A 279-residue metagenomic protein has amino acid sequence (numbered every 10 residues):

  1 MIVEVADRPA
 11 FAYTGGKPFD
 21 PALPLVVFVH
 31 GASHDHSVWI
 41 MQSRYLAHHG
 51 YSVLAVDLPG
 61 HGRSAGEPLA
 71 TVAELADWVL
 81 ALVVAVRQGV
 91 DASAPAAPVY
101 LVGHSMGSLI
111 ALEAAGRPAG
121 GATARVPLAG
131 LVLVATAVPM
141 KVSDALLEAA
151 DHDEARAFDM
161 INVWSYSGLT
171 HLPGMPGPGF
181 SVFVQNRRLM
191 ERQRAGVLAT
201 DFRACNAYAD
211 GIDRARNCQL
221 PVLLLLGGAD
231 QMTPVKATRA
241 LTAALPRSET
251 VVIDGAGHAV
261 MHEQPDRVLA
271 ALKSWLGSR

Functional and structural regions predicted by a protein language model:
I2-G15, I40-H48, S52-V102, M106 (+2 more regions): Active-site loop/oxyanion-hole signature of alpha/beta-hydrolase fold enzymes
A22-G31: Short beta-strand element of the alpha/beta-hydrolase
G31-H34, S105: Active-site glycine-rich loops that stabilize anionic/oxyanionic intermediates across multiple enzyme folds
L109-V163: Flexible "cap/lid" loop of the alpha/beta hydrolase fold
E148-N217: Conserved alpha/beta-hydrolase catalytic His-Asp/Glu region
C218, L224-L226, D230: Short beta-strand/loop motif that positions the catalytic acidic residue of the alpha/beta-hydrolase fold
Q231-A237: Conserved alpha/beta-hydrolase "acid-adjacent" motif
A256-L269: Catalytic histidine-centered segment of alpha/beta-hydrolase-like enzymes
